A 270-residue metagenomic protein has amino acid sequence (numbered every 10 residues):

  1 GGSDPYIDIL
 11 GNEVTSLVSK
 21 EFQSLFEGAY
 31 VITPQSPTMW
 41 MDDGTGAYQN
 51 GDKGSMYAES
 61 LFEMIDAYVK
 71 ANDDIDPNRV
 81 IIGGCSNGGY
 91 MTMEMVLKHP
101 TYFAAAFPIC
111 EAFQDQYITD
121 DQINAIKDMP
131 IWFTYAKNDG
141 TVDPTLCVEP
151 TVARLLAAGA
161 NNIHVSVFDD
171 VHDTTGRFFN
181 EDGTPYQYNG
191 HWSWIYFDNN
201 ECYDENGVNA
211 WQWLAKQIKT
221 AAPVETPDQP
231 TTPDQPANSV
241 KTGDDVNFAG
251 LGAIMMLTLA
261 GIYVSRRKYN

Functional and structural regions predicted by a protein language model:
G1-E59: Active-site machinery of serine-nucleophile hydrolases
E27, A125-I131: Short, proline-enriched alpha-helix->beta-strand connector loops that line the catalytic pocket of alpha/beta-hydrolase
P34-Q35, G83, I109-C110, T134 (+1 more regions): Alpha/beta-hydrolase-fold catalytic nucleophile elbow
D43-S86: Gly/Ser-rich "nucleophile elbow"/oxyanion-hole loop immediately N-terminal to the catalytic nucleophile in hydrolases
A71, P77-A125: Primarily recognizes the serine-hydrolase "nucleophile elbow" in alpha/beta-hydrolase and SGNH/GDSL folds
W132-T134, N138-G140, L146-V152, L156-V224: C-terminal catalytic histidine-bearing segment of alpha/beta-hydrolase fold enzymes
A222-T242: C-terminal low-complexity, Ser/Thr- and acidic/Pro-rich disordered "stalk" regions positioned immediately N-terminal
V246-R267: A cross-kingdom C-terminal cell-surface attachment/processing module
